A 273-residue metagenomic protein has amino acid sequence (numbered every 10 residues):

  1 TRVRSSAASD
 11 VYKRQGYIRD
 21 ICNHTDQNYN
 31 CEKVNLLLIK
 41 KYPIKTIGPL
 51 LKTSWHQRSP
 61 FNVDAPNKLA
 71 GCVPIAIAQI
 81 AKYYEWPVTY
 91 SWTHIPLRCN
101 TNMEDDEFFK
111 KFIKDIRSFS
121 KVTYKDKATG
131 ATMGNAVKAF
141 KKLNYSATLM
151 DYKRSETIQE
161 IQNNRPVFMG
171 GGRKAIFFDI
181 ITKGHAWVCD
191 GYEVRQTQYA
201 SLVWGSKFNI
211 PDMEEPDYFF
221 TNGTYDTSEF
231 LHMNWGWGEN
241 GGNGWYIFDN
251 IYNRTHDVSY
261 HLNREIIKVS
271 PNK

Functional and structural regions predicted by a protein language model:
T1, A78-Q79, E85, H185 (+1 more regions): Residue-level signal for functionally critical sites in structured catalytic/ligand-binding pockets
T1-A8, Y12: Single conserved hydrophobic/aromatic residue that forms the stacking wall/gate of nucleotide- or nucleobase-binding
R4, L69, V73, H185: Hydrophobic (often cysteine-bearing) scaffold residues that line and stabilize catalytic clefts of nucleotide/cofactor
D10-P43, W204-Y225, E229-K273: Noncatalytic regulatory segments and standalone regulatory/sensor domains
I21, P49, W55, K68 (+4 more regions): Short, Φ-rich (hydrophobic/aromatic) sequence segments
C31-Y152: Catalytic-core signature of thiol
C99-G241, D249: Conserved active-site-adjacent core of cysteine acyl-enzyme catalytic domains
